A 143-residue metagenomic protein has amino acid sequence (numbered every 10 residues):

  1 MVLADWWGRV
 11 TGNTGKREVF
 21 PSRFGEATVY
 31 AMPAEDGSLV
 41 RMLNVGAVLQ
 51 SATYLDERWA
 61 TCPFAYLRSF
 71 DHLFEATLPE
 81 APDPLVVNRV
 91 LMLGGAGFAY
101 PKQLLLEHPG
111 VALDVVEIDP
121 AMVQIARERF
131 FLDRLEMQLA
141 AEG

Functional and structural regions predicted by a protein language model:
M1-A81, L106-E107, A112, R129: Rossmann-like AdoMet
E57-G143: The AdoMet/dcAdoMet-binding core of the Class I SAM-like
